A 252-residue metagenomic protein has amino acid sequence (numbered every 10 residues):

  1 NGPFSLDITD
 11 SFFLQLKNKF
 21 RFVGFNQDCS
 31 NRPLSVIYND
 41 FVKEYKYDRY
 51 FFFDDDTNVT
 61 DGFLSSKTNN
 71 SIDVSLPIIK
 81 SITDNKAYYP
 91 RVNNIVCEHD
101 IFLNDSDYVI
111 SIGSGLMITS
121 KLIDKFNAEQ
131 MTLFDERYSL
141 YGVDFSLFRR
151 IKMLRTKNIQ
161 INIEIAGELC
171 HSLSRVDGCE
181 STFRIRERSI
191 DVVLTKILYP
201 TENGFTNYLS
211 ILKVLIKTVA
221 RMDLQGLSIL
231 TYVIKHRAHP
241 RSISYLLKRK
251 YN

Functional and structural regions predicted by a protein language model:
N1-C29: Acidic donor-binding segment of Leloir-type glycosyltransferases
D28-Y45: Glycine-rich, basic loop-to-helix element that forms the pyrophosphate-binding segment of sugar-nucleotide handling
D48-N58: Short beta-strand-to-loop acidic/aromatic patch adjacent to the donor-nucleotide binding site
F63-L76: Conserved donor-nucleotide/metal-binding helix-loop-beta segment in metal-dependent transferases, i.e., the alpha-helix
S75-V92: Short beta-strand-to-loop element that shapes/binds the nucleotide-sugar donor at the catalytic cleft/hinge
H99-I118, S139-L140: A recurrent flexible, glycine/aromatic-enriched loop bordering the glycosyltransferase active site that acts as
L122-N127, E136-I165: A short, conserved alpha-helix in the catalytic core of glycosyltransferases
L169, C179-T206, L227-Y245, R249-Y251: Catalytic core of nucleotide-sugar-dependent glycosyltransferases
